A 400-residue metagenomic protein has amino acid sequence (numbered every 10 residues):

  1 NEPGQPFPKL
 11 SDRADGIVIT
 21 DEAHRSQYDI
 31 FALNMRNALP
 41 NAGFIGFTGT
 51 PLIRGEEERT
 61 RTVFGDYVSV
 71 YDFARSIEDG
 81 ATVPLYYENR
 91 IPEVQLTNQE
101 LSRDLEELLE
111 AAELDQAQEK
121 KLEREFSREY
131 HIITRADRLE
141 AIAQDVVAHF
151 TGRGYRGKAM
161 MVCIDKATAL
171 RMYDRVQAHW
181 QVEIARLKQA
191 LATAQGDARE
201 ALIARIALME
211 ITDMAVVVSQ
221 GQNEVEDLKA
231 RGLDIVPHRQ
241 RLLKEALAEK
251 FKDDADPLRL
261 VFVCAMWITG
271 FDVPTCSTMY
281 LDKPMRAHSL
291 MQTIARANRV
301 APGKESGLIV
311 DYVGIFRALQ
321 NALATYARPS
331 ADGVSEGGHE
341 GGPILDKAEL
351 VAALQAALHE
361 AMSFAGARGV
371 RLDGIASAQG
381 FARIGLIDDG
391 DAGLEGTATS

Functional and structural regions predicted by a protein language model:
N1-T20, R25-N34, L242-E249, V263-A265: Conserved RecA-like ASCE ATPase "motif II neighborhood" in helicase/translocase motors
I17, I203-D346: Conserved RecA-like P-loop NTPase helicase motor core
I19-S26, L52-I53, T168, T269 (+1 more regions): Residues immediately C-terminal
E22-S26, A38-G55, G80: Conserved helicase ATPase motor motifs in RecA-like P-loop NTPase domains
E57-K158, M172-A194: Interdomain helical connector at the RecA1-RecA2 junction of SF1/SF2 helicase-like NTPases
K158-D165: Conserved RecA-like ASCE P-loop NTPase motor core of nucleic-acid helicases/translocases
K166-V218, E224-D227: Conserved helicase motor "Helicase C" RecA-like lobe of SF1/SF2 P-loop NTPases
A301-S400: Long, hydrophobic alpha-helical segments
